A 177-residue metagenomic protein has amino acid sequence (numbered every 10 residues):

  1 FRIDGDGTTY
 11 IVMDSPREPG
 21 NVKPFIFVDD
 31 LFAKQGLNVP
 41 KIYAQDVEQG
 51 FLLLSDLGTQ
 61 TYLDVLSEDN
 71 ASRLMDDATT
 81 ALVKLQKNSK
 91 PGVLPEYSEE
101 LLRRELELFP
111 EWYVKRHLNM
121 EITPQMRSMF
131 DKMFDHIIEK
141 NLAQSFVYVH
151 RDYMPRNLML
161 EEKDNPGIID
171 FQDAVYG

Functional and structural regions predicted by a protein language model:
F1-L102, L108, L118, L142-A143: ATP-binding pocket architecture of kinase catalytic cores
R2-D4, L85, F134-G177: Active-site acidic catalytic loop and adjacent metal/ATP-binding pocket of ATP-dependent phosphoryl transfer enzymes
K34-G36, S67, G92, M129-D131 (+2 more regions): Short amphipathic alpha-helical surface micro-motifs
S55, P95, L106-E111, M154 (+1 more regions): Active-site-adjacent scaffolding segments
K90-P95, E100-L101, E105-V149, E162-K163: An alpha-helical support segment within catalytic cores of ATP-dependent transferases
